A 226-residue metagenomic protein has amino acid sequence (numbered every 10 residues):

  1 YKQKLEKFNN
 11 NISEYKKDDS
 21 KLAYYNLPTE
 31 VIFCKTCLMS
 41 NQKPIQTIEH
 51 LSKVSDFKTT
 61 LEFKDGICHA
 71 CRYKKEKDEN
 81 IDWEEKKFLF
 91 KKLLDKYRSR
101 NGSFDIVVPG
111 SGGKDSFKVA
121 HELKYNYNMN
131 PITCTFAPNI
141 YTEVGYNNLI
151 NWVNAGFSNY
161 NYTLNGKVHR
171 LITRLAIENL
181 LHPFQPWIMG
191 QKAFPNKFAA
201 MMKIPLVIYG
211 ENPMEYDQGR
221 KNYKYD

Functional and structural regions predicted by a protein language model:
Y1-D19: N-terminal alpha-helical interaction blocks
N10-I12, F33-D226: ATP-dependent adenylation/nucleotidyltransferase module used to activate substrates
K17-V31, K58-E62: Short, flexible, mixed-charge glycine/proline-rich loop motifs that serve as phosphate/nucleic-acid-contacting
